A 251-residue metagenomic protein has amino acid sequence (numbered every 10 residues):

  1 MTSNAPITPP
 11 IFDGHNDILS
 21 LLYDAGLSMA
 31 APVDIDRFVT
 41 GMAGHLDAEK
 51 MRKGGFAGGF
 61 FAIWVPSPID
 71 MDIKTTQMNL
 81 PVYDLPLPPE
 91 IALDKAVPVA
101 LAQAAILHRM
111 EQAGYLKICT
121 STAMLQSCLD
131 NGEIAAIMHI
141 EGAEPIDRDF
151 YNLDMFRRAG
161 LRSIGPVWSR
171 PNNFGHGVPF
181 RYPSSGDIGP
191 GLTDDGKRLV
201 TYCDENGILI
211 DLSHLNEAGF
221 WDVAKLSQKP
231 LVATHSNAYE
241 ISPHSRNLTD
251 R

Functional and structural regions predicted by a protein language model:
M1-G186, P243-R251: N-terminal hydrophobic targeting/anchoring segments and the immediately downstream early-domain regions of hydrolases
P166-H176, R181-R251: Active-site core of metal-dependent hydrolases
